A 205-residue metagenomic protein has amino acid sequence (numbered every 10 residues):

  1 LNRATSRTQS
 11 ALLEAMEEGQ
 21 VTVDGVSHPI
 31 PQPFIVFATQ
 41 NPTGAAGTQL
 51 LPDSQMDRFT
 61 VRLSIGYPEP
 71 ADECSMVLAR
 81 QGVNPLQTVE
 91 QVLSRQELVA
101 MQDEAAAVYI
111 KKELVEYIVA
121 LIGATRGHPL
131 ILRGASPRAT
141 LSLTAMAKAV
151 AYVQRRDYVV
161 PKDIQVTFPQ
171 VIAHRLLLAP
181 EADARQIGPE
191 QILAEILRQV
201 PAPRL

Functional and structural regions predicted by a protein language model:
N2-A11, M16-V108, K148-V153: Canonical AAA+ ATPase core
S6, Y67, K112, L141 (+2 more regions): Electropositive phosphate-/nucleotide-binding environments in soluble metabolic enzymes
Q9, P33, M56-D57, E73 (+6 more regions): Alpha-helical structural signal
A11, M76, Y117-A120, M146 (+2 more regions): Alpha-helical scaffold segments in soluble metabolic enzymes
L51, D72, Y109, E113 (+3 more regions): Alpha-helix N-cap and coil->helix boundary residues
R80-N84, A105, L121-T125, V171 (+1 more regions): Alpha-helix boundary/capping residues
T88-T140: Conserved AAA+ ATPase small/helical "lid" subdomain
T125-L205: C-terminal engagement/docking regions of AAA+ P-loop ATPases
